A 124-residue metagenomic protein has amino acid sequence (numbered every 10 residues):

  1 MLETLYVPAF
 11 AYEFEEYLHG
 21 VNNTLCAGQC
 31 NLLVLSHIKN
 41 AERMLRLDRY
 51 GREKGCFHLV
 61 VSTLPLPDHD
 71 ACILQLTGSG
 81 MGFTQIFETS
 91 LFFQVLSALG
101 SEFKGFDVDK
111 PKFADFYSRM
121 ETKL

Functional and structural regions predicted by a protein language model:
L2-L124: A SIS-like phosphosugar-recognition module
